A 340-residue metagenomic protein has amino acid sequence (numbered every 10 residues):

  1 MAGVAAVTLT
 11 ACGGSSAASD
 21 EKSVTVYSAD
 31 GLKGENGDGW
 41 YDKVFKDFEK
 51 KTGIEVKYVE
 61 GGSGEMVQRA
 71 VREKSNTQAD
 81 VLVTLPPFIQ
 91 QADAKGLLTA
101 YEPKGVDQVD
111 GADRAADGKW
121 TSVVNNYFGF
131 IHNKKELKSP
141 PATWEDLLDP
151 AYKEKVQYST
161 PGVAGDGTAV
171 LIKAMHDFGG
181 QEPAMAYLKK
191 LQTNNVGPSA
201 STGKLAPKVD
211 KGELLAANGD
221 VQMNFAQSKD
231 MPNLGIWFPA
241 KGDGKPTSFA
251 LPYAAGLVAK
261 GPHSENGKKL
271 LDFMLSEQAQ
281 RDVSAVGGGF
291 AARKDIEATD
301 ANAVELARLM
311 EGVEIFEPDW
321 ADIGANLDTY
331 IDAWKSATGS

Functional and structural regions predicted by a protein language model:
T8-A11: C-terminal motif of bacterial Sec signal peptides marking the signal peptidase cleavage site
G13-S15: Bacterial signal peptide processing site
Y27-Y41, G64-E65, T77-E213, P246: Extracytoplasmic ligand-binding site segments that recognize negatively charged/polar headgroups
D42-K57: Short alpha-helix C-terminal cap/hinge motif
P87-D93, D210, L215-G235: A ligand-binding cleft/hinge motif common to bilobed small-molecule-binding domains
N126, L188-L191, P198, P232-A259: Periplasmic-binding protein-like
G129-E136, I172-M175, A250-S264, D282-V286: A bilobed periplasmic-binding-protein/Venus flytrap-type ligand-binding module shared by bacterial periplasmic
V258-E314: Mature extracytoplasmic/periplasmic domains
